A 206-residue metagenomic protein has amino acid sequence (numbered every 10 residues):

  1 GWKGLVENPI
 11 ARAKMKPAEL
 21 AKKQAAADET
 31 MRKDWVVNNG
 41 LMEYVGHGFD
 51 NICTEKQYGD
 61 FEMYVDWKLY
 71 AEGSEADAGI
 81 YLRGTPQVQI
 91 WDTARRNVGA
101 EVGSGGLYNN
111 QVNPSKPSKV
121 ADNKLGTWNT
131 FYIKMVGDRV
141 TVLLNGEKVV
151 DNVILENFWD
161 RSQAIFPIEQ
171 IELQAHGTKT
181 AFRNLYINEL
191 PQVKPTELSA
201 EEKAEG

Functional and structural regions predicted by a protein language model:
G1-G206: Carbohydrate-interacting regions of secretory-pathway proteins
